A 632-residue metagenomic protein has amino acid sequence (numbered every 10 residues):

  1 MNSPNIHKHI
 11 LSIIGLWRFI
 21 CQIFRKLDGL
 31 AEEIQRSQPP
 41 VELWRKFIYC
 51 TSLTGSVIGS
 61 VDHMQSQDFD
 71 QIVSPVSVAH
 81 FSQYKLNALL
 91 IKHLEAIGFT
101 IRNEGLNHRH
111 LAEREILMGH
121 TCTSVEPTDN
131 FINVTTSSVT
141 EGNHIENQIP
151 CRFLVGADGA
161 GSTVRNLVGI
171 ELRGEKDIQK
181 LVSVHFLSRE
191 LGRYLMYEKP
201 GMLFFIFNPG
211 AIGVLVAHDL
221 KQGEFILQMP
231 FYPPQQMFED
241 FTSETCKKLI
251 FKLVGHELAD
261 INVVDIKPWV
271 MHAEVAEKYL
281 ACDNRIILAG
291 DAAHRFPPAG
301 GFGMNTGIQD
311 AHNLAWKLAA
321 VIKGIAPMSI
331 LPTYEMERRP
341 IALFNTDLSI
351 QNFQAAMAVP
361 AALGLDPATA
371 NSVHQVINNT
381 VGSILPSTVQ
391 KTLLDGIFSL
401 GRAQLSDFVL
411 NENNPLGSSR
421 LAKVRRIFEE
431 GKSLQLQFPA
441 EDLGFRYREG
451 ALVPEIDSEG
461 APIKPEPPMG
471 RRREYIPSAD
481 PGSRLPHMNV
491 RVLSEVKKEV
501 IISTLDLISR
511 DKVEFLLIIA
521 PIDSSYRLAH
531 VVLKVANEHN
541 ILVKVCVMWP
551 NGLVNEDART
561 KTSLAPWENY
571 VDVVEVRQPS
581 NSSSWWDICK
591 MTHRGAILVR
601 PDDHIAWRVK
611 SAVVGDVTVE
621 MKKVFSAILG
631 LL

Functional and structural regions predicted by a protein language model:
H9-A96, T100, N107, F207-N208 (+2 more regions): Active-site-adjacent segment of FAD-dependent monooxygenases/related oxidoreductases
L90, G156, V263, V270-Q351 (+4 more regions): Conserved mid-domain beta->alpha element of the FAD-binding
K92, R114, N133, V139-E141 (+4 more regions): Conserved FAD-binding catalytic core of PHBH/FMO-like flavoproteins
N103-I132: A conserved short coil-to-beta-strand element within the FAD-binding core of flavoproteins
V270-H294, D480-K512, L564-C589: FAD-binding beta-loop-beta segment adjacent to the flavin cofactor pocket
A319-I476, S509-E514, H530-E538, G630: C-terminal helical "tail/cap" subdomain of flavin- and related membrane-associated enzymes
I518-S524, W549-P550, K610: Structural motif
K610-L632: Thiol-/selenol-based redox modules, centered on thioredoxin-like and closely related oxidoreductase domains
